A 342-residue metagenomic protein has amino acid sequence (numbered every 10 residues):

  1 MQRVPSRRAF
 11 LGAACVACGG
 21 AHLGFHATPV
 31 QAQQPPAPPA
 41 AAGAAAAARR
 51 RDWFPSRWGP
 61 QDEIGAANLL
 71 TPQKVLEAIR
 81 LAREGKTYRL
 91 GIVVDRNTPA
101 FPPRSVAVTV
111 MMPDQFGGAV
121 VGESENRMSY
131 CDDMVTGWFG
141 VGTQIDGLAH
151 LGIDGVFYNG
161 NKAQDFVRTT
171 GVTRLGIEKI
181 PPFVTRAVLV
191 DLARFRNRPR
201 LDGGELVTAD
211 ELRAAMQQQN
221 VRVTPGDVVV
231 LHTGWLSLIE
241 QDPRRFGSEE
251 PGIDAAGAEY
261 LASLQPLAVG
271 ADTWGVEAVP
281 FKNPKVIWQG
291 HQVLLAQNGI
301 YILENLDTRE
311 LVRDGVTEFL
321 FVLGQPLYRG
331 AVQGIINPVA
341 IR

Functional and structural regions predicted by a protein language model:
M1-G19, T28: N-terminal secretory signal peptides and thylakoid transit peptides that target proteins across membranes
G19-G20, Q61: A generic secondary-structure boundary signal that marks alpha-helix termini
L23-P35: Signal peptide processing junction and immediate N-terminal pro/mature segment of secreted/exported proteins
Q34-R342: Active-/binding-site microenvironments in catalytic and ligand-binding cores
